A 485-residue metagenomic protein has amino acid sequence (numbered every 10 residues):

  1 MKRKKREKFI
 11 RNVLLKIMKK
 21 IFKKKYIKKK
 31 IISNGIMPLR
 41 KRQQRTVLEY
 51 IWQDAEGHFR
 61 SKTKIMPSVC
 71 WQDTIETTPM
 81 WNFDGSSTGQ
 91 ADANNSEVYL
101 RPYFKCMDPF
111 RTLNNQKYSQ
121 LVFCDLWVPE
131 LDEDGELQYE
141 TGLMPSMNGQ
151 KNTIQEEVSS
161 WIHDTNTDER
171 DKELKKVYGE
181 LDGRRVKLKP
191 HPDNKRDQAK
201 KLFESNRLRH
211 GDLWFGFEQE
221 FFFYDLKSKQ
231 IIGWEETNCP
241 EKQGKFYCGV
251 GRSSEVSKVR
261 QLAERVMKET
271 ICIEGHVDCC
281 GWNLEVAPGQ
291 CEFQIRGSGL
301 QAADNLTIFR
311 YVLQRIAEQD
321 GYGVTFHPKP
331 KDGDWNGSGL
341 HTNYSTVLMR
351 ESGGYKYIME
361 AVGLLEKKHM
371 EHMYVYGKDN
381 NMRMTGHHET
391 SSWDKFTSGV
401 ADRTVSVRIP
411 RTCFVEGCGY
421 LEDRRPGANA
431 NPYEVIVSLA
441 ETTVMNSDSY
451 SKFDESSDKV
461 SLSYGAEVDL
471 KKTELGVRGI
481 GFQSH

Functional and structural regions predicted by a protein language model:
M1, M18, M144-M147: Methionine residue identity
R3-E7: Intrinsically disordered, glycine-rich low-complexity segments
I21-F22, Y178: Short, aromatic- and cysteine-enriched interfacial helices/patches that mediate contacts at lipid membranes
I31, G35-H485: Glycine-rich, acidic/polar active-site loops that bind/position phosphate-bearing ligands
